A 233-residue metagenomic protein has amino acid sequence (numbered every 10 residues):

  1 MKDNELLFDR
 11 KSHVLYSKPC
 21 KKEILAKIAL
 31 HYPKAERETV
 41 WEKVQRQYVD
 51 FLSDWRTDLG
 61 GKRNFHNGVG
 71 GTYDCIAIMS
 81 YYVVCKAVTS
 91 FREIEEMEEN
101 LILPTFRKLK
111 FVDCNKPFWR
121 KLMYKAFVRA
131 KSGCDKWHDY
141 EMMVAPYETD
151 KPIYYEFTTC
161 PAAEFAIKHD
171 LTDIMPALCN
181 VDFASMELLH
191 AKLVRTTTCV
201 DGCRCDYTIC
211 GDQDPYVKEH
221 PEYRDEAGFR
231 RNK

Functional and structural regions predicted by a protein language model:
M1-C85: N-terminal, charged low-complexity regulatory/assembly segments
F65-N67, A166-H169, R224: A short, structure-level motif marking secondary-structure boundaries and short turns
Y73-K168: Amphipathic interaction/junction segments at domain boundaries or subunit interfaces
M142-D201: Short, hydrophobic/π-rich interface segment
A162-E164, D212-E219: Short, charged/polar, Gly/Pro-enriched secondary-structure boundary elements
A184, E222-K233: Short, cationic low-complexity segments
T196, G202-D212: C-terminal edge-of-domain segments
D206-T208, E219, D225: N-terminal functional module detector in eukaryotic proteins
